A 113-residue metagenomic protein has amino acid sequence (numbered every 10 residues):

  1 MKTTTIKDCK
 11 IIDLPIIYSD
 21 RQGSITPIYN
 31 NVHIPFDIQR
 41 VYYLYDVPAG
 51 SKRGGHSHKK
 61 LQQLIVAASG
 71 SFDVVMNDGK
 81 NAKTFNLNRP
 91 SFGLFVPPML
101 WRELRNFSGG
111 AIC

Functional and structural regions predicted by a protein language model:
M1-F92, G109-G110: Non-catalytic, conserved peripheral segments adjacent to functional cores
R89-L94, M99-N106: Well-ordered alpha/beta subsegment
